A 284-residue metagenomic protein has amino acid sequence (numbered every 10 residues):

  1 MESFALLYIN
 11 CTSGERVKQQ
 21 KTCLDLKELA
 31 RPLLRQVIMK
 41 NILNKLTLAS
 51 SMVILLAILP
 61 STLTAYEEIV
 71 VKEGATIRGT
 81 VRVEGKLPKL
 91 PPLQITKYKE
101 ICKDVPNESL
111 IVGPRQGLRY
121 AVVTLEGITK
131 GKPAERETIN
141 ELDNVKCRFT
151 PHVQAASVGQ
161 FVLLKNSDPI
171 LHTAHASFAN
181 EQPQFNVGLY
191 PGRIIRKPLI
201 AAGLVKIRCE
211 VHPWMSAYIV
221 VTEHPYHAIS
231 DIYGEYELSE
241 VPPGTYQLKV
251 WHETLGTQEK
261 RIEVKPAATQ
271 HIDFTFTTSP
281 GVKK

Functional and structural regions predicted by a protein language model:
E2-I9: Extreme N-terminal basic, low-complexity initiation segments that serve as generic localization/processing leaders
S3, R16-Q20, L29: Cationic, low-complexity basic patches in intrinsically disordered or flexible, solvent-exposed regions
Y8, Q19-Q20, Q36: Low-complexity, intrinsically disordered or signal/transmembrane-proximal segments
K40-S51: Bacterial N-terminal signal peptides that target proteins for export
A49-P60: Bacterial N-terminal signal peptides
T64-K284: Extracytoplasmic copper-binding redox domains, predominantly the cupredoxin/blue-copper superfamily
